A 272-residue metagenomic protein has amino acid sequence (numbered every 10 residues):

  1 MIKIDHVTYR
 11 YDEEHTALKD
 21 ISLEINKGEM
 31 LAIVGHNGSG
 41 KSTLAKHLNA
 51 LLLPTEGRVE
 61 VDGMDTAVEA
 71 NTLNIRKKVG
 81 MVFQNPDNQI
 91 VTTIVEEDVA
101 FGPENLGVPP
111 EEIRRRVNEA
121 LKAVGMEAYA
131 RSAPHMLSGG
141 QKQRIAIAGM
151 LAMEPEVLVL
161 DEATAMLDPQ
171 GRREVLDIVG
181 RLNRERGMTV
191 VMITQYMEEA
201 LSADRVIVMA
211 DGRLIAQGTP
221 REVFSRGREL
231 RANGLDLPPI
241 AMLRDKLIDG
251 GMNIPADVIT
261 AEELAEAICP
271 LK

Functional and structural regions predicted by a protein language model:
V34-H36: The feature captures the beta-strand-to-loop junction immediately N-terminal to the Walker
N49: Helix-to-loop junction immediately C-terminal to a conserved catalytic motif
R58-N74: ABC ATPase NBD Q-loop/coupling interface
E111-Y129: Conserved ABC ATPase "signature" region
A133-L137, Q141: Conserved ABC ATPase signature
L158-D161: Catalytic Walker B motif of ABC-type/P-loop ATPase nucleotide-binding domains
